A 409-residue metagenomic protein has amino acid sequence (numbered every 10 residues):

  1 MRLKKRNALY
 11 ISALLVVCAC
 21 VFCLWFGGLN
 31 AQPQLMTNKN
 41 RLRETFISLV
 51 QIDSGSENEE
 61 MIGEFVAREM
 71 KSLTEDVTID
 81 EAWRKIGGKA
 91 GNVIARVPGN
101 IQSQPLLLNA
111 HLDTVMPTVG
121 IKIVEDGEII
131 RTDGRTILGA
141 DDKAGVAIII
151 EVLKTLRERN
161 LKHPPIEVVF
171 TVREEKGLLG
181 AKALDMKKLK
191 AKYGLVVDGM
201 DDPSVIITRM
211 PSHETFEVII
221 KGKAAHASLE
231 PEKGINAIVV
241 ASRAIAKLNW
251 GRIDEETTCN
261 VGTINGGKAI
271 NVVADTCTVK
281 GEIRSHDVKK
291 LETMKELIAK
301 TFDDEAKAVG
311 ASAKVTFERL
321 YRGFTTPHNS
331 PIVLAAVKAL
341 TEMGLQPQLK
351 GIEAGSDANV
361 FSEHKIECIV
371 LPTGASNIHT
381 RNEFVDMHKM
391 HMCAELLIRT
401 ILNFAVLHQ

Functional and structural regions predicted by a protein language model:
P33-E60, R319, G323, S376-T380: N-terminal capping segment at the start of a domain
L42, I264, D275, L345-L407: Zn-dependent metallopeptidase/amidohydrolase metal-coordination segment
T45-S48, G55-Q102: A non-catalytic alpha/beta surface segment that caps or lines the substrate-entry region of metallo-dependent hydrolase
W83, L112-T114, V169-G177, G199-D201 (+2 more regions): Acidic, glycine-rich active-site loops and adjacent beta-strand->loop/helix elements that engage anionic groups
G88-K89, R96-P98, Q102-F170, K187 (+2 more regions): Active-site metal-coordination/substrate-binding segment of hydrolases, especially metallo-dependent peptidases
T136-T215, I253, C259, I270-N271 (+2 more regions): Acidic/histidine-rich catalytic neighborhood of metal-dependent amide-processing enzymes
E230-I264, V272, K289-A313: Acidic-enriched catalytic cores of C-N bond-cleaving enzymes acting on peptides and small amides
V239-D254, N260, A308, L320-P372: Active-site-adjacent substrate-binding region of metalloamidase/peptidase-like peptide-processing proteins
